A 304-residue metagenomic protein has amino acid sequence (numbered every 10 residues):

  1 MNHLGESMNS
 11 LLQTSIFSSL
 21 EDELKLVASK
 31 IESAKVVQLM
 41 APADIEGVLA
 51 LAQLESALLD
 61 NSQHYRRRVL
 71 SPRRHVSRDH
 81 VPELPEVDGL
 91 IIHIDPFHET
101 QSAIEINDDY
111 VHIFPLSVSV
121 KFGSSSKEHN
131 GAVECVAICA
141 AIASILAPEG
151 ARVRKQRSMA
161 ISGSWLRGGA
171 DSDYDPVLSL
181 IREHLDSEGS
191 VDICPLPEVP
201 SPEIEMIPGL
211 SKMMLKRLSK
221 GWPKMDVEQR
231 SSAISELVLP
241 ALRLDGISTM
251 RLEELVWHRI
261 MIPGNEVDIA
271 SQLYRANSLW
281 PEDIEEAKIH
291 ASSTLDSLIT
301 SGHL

Functional and structural regions predicted by a protein language model:
M1-L304: Replace "Mg2+/Mn2+-dependent" with "divalent metal-dependent
